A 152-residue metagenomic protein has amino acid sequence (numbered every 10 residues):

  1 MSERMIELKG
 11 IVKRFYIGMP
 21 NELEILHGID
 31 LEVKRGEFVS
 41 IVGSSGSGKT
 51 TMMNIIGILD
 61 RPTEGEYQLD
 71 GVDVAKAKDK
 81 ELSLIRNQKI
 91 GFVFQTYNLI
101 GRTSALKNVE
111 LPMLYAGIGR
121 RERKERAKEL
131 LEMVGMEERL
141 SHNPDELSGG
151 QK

Functional and structural regions predicted by a protein language model:
E3-K152: ABC family nucleotide-binding domain
